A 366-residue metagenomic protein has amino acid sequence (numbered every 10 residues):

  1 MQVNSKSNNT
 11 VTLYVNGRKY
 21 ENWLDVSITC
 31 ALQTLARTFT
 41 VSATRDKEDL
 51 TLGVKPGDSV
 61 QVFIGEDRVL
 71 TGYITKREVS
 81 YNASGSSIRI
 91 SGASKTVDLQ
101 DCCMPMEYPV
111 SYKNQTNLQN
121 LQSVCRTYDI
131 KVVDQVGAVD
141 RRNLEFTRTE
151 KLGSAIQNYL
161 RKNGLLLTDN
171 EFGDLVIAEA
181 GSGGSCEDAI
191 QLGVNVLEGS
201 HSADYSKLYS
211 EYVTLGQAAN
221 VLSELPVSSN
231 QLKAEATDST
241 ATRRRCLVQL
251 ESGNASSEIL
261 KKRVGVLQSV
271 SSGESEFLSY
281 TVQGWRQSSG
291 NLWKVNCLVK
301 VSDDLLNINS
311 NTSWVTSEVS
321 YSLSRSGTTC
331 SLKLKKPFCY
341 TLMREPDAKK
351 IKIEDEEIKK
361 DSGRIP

Functional and structural regions predicted by a protein language model:
M1-D25: Polar/acidic, low-complexity leader/linker segments enriched in S/T/G and N/D
Q2, S7, E78, N82-S87 (+2 more regions): Short beta-strand-centered interaction patches in the first periplasmic/extracellular domains of large envelope
S7-V15, V60, L175-V176, E211-L215: Short polybasic amphipathic segments
T12-L13, G57-G65, N296-N307: Short conserved beta-strand and strand-loop elements enriched in small hydrophobics with frequent Asp/Gly
G17, F39-V41, G92, E107-V133 (+4 more regions): Amphipathic, non-transmembrane alpha-helical segments in extracytoplasmic/periplasmic proteins
D25-G53, L197-P366: An acidic/polar, Gly/Ser/Thr-rich interaction patch typically located in mid-to-C-terminal regions of proteins
E48-V132, T329: Surface-exposed cap/loop segments at beta↔alpha junctions
R68-Y73, R89, P105, A189 (+4 more regions): Well-ordered beta-strand positions in beta-sheet-rich domains
